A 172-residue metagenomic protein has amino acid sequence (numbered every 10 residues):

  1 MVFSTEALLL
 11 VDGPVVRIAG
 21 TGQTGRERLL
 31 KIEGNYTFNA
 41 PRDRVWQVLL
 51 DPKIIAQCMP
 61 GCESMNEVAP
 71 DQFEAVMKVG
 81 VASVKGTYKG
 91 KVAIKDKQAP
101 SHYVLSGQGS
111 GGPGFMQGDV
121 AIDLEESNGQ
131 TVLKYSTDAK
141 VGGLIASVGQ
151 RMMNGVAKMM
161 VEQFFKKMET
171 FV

Functional and structural regions predicted by a protein language model:
F3-T5, V11, I18-V76, G80: Hydrophobic ligand-binding cavity/cleft-lining segments
R28, E67, A82-G86, G112-M116 (+1 more regions): A generic structural micro-feature
L29-N35, Q72-E74, T87-K89, H102 (+2 more regions): Intrinsic-disorder/low-complexity, polar/charged segments enriched in Ser/Thr/Lys/Arg/Asp/Glu/Gln
G34-Y36, E63, G90-D96, G118-E126: Hydrophobic/aromatic beta-strand elements that line small-molecule binding cavities or substrate pockets in beta-rich
V45-L49, I55, I94, Y135 (+1 more regions): Hydrophobic pocket/interface hotspot
N66-Q108, Q163: Glycine-rich portal/gate segments that line the openings of hydrophobic small-molecule binding cavities
G109-G155: Beta-strand/loop substructures that line and gate deep hydrophobic ligand-binding cavities in soluble
K166-V172: Short, highly charged C-terminal tails/helix-capping segments
